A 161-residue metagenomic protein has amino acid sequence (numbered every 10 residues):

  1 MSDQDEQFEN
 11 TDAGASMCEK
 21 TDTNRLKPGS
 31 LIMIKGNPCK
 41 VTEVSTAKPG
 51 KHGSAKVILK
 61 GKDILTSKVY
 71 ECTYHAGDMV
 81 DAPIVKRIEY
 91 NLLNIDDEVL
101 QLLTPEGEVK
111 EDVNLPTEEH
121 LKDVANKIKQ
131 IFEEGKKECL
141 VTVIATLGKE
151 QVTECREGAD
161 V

Functional and structural regions predicted by a protein language model:
S2-V161: Acidic-enriched and Gly/Ser
